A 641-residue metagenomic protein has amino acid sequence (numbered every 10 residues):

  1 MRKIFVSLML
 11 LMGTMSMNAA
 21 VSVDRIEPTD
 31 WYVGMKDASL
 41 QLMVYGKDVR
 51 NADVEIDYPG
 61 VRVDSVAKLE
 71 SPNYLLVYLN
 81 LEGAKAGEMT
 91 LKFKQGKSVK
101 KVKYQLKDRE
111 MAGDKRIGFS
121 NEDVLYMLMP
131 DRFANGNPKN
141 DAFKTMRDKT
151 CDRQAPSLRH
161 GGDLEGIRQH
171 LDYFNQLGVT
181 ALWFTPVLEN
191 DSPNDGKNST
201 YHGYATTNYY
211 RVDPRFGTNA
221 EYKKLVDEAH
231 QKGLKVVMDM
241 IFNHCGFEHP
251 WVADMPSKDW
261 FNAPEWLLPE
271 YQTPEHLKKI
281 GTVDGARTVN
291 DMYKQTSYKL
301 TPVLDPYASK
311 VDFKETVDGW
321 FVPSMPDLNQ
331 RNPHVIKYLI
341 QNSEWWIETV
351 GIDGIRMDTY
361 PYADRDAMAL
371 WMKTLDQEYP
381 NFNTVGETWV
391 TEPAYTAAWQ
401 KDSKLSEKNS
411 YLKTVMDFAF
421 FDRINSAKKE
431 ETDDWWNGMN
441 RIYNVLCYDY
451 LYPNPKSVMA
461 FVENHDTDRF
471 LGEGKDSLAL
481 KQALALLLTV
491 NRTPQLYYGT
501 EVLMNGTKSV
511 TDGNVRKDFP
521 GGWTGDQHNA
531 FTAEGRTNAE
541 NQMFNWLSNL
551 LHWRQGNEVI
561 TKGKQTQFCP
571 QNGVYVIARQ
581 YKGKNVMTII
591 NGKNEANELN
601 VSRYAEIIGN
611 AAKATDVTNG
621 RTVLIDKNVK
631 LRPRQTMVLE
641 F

Functional and structural regions predicted by a protein language model:
M1-D24: Bacterial Sec-dependent N-terminal signal peptides
A20-R50, D108: Beta-strand/beta-sandwich contexts
K36-G96: Immunoglobulin-like IPT/TIG beta-sandwich domains and homologous Ig-like subdomains
K92, K97-K100, Q105-V124, N175 (+1 more regions): Carbohydrate-interacting/catalytic domains
Y126, L182-F184, V236-M238, I355 (+3 more regions): Hydrophobic faces of well-ordered beta-strands that scaffold small-molecule active sites in alpha/beta enzyme cores
A134-E344, T349, M368-E378, T388 (+4 more regions): Substrate-binding/active-site clefts of carbohydrate-active enzymes
H244, A253, N342-E344, E348-P453 (+7 more regions): Active-site-proximal helices and loops of the catalytic beta/alpha 8
P455-K475: Active-site clefts of carbohydrate-active enzymes
